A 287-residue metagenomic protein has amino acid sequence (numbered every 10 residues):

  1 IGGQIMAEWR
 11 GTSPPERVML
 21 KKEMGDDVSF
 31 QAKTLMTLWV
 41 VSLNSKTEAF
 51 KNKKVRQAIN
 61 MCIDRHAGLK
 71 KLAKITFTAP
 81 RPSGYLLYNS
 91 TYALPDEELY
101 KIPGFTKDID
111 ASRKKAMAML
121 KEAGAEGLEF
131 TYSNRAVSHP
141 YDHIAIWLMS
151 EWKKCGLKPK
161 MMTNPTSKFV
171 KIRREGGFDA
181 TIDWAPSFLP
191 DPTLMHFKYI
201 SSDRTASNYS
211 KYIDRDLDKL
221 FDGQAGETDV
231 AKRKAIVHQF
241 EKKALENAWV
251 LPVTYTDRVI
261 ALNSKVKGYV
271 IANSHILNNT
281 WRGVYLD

Functional and structural regions predicted by a protein language model:
I1-T47, W184: Extracellular/periplasmic solute-recognition and catalytic clefts
Q4, N44-E48, V55-A58, L99-K107 (+3 more regions): Second-shell loop/turn segments in exported
P14-P15, I109-F188, V230, Y255-R258: Ligand/substrate-recognition segments at binding pockets and active sites
E16-Q31, E175-F178, D191-A206, N263-K267: Ligand-binding "clamshell"
K46, F50-Y92, H143-I144, A244-P252: Periplasmic-binding protein-like
K54, I109-D110, K158-F169, M195-S264 (+1 more regions): Extracytoplasmic/peripheral linker and loop segments enriched in polar/acidic and small residues with frequent Thr/Pro
A79-M119, S138-Y141: Structural transition elements
I260-D287: Long beta-strand-rich cores associated with HINT superfamily self-processing modules
